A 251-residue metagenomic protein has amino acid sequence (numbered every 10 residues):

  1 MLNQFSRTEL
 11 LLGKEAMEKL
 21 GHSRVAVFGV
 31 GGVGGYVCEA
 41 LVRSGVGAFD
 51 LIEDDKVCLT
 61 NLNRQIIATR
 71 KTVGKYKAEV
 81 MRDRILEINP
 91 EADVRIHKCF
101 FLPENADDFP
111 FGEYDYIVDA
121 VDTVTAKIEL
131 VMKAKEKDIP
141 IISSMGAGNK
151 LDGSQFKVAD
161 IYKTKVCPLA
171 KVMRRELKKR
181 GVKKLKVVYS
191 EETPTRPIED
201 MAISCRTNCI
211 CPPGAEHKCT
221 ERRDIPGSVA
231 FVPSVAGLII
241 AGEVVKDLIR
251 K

Functional and structural regions predicted by a protein language model:
M1-A26: N-terminal charged helix/coil linker that caps or initiates catalytic domains
L2, F109-E113, A126, E136 (+3 more regions): Glycine-rich phosphate/adenylate-binding loop
V27-G29, I52: Conserved N-terminal Rossmann-fold NAD(P)-binding element of oxidoreductases
V33-G34: Hydrophobic/small residue at the entry helix of a nucleotide-binding pocket
V46, L51-N89: Glycine-rich phosphate-binding loop and adjoining beta1-alpha1-beta2 segment of Rossmann-like nucleotide-binding folds
K98-A106: Conserved SAM/SAH-binding loop
A120-V121, S144: Short, well-ordered coil/turn residues at beta-beta hairpins and beta-strand->alpha-helix junctions within
